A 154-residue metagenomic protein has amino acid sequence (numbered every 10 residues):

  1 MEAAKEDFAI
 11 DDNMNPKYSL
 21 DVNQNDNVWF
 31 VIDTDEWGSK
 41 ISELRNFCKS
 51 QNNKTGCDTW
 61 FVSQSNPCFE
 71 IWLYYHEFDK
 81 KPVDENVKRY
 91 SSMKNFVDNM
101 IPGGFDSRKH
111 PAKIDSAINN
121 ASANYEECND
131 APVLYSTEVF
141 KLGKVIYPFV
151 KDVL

Functional and structural regions predicted by a protein language model:
M1-E2: A positional/architectural concept
K5-L154: C-terminal accessory helical subdomains adjacent to catalytic cores in phosphodiester- and nucleotide-handling enzymes
